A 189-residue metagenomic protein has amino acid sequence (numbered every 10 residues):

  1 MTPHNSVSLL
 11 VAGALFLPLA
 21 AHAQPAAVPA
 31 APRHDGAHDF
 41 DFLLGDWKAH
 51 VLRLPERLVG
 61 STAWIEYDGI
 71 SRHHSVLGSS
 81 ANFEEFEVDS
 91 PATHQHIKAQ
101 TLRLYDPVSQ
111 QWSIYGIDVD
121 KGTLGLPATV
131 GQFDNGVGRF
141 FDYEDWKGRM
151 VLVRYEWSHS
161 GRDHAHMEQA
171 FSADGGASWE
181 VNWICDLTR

Functional and structural regions predicted by a protein language model:
M1-H4: N-terminal secretory signal peptides that target proteins for export/translocation
S8-P18: Bacterial N-terminal signal peptides
L19-A23: Sec/Tat signal peptide C-region and signal peptidase I cleavage site
Q24-R189: Hydrophobic small-molecule pocket/channel-lining residues, especially in calycin-type beta-barrels
